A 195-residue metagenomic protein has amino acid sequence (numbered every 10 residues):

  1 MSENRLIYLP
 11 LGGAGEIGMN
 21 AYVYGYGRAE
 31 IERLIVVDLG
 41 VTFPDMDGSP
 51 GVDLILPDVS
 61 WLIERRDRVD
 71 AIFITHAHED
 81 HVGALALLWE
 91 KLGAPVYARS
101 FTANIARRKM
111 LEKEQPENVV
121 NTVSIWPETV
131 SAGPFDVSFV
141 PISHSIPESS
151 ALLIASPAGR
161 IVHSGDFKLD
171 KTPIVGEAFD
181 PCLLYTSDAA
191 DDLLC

Functional and structural regions predicted by a protein language model:
S2-F73, H78-S187: His/Asp/Glu-rich metal-coordinating catalytic cores of metallo-dependent phosphodiesterases/hydrolases acting on
Y185-C195: Single conserved hydrophobic/aromatic residue that forms the stacking wall/gate of nucleotide- or nucleobase-binding
